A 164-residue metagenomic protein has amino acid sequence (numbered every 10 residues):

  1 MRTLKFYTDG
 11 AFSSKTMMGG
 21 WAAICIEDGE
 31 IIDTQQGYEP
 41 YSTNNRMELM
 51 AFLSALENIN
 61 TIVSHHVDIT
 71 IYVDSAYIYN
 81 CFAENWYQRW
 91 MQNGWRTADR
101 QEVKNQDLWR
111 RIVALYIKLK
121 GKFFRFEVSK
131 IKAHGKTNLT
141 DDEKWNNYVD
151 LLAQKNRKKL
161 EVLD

Functional and structural regions predicted by a protein language model:
M1-M47, E57-N60, F82, K144-D164: RNase H-like nuclease fold core
A11-K15, L53-N146: RNase H catalytic domain
